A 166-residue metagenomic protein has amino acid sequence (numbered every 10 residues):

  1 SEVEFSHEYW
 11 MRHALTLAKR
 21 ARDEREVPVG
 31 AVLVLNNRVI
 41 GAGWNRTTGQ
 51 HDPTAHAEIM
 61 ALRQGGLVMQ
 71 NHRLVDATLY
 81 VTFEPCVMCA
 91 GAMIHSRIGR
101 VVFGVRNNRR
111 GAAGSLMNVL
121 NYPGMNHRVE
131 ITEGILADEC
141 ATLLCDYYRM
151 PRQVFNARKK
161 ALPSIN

Functional and structural regions predicted by a protein language model:
S1-A21, M88-N166: Zinc-dependent deaminase
A14, A18-A21, A31, A57 (+1 more regions): Small-residue (primarily alanine) positions within well-ordered alpha-helices, especially packing/interaction faces
V29-N37: Short beta-strand scaffold segments in enzyme catalytic cores
L35-N36, R63, V75: A cytosolic small-molecule/anion-sensing beta-strand core signal
I40-T47: Short beta->alpha transition motifs characteristic of CBS
G49-M60: A short, polar/charged loop-to-alpha-helix boundary motif
N71-E84: Immediate flanking context of iron-sulfur cluster ligation sites
